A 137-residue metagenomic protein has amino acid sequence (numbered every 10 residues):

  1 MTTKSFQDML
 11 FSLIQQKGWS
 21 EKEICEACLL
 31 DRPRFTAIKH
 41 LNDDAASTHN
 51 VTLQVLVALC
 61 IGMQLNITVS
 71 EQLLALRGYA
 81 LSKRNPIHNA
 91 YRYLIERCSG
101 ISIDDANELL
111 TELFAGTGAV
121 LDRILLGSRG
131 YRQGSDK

Functional and structural regions predicted by a protein language model:
M1-E23, A27, S102-D136: A short, Lys/Arg-rich alpha-helix, primarily the initiator
T2-K4, L13-Q15, S47-V55, S82-I87: Short acidic alpha-helix initiation/capping motifs at coil-to-helix transition points, especially at protein N-termini
K22, P33-T36, T68: Key DNA-contact positions within bacterial/archaeal DNA-binding proteins
L29-V51, A75-G78: Recognition helix of helix-turn-helix/homeodomain-like DNA-binding domains that insert into the DNA major groove
V51-V69: DNA major-groove recognition helix of helix-turn-helix/homeodomain DNA-binding modules
I61-M63, I87-G116: Long, compositionally biased
E71-S99, L121-L125: Short, charged recognition helix plus adjacent turn of helix-turn-helix-like nucleic-acid-binding domains
